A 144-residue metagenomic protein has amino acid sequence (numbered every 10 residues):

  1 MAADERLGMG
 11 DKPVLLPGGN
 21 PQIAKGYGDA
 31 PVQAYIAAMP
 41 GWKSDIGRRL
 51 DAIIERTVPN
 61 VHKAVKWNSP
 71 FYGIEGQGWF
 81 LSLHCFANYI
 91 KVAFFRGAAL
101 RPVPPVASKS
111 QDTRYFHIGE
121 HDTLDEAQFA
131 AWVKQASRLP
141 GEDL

Functional and structural regions predicted by a protein language model:
A2-L144: Charge-dense, helix-prone N-terminal extensions
